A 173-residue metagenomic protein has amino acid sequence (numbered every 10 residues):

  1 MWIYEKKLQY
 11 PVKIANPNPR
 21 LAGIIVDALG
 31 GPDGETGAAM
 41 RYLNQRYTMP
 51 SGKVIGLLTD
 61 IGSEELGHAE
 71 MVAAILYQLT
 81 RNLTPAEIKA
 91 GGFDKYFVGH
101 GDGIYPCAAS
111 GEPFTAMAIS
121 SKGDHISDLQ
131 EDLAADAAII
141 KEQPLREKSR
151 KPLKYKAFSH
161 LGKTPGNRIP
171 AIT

Functional and structural regions predicted by a protein language model:
M1-T173: Non-heme di-metal
